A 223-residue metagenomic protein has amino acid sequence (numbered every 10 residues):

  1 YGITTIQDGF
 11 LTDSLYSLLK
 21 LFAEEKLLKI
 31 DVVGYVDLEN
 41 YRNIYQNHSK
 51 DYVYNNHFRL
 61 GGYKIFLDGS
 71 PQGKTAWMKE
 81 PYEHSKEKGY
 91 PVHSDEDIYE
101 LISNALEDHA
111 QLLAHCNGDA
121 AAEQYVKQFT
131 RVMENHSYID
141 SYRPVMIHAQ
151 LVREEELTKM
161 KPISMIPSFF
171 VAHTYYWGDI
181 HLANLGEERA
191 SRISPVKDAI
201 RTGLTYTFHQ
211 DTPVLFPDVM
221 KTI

Functional and structural regions predicted by a protein language model:
Y1: Metal- or metallocofactor-binding catalytic centers and their adjacent structured scaffolds across diverse enzyme
T4-T5: Short acidic/polar active-site loop segments enriched in Thr and Asp
T12-E123, K127, K159-I166, V171-A172 (+2 more regions): Metal-coordinating catalytic core of metallo-dependent amide/deamination hydrolases
S103-L112, A120-P144, H148-A149, E154-P162 (+1 more regions): His/Asp/Glu-enriched, well-ordered alpha-helical/loop segment that forms or immediately abuts the divalent-metal
